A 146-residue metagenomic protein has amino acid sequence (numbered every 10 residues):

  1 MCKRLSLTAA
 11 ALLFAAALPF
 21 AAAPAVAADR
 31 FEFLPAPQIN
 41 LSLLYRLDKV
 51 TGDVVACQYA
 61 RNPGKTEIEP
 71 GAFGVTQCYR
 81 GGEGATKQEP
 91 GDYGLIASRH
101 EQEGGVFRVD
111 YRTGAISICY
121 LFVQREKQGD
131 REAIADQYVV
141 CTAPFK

Functional and structural regions predicted by a protein language model:
M1-R4: Positively charged n-region of N-terminal signal peptides that target proteins for export
A9-A22: Bacterial N-terminal signal peptides
A21-D29: Boundary at the C-terminal end of the N-terminal hydrophobic targeting segment
F31-A36, Q88-Q102: Disulfide-bonded cysteine-rich modules in secreted/extracellular proteins, activating on the conserved Cys frameworks
L34-A60: N-terminal targeting signals for Sec/Tat export/insertion, comprising classic cleavable signal peptides
S42-K49, E103-R112: Short beta-strand motif characteristic of blades in beta-propeller domains
T51-A56, G64, T113-I118, E126: Short loop/beta submotifs within extracellular cysteine-rich repeat domains
Y59-P90, I134-K146: A low-complexity, Ser/Thr/Gly/Pro-enriched, surface-exposed linker/loop concept that marks segments flanking
